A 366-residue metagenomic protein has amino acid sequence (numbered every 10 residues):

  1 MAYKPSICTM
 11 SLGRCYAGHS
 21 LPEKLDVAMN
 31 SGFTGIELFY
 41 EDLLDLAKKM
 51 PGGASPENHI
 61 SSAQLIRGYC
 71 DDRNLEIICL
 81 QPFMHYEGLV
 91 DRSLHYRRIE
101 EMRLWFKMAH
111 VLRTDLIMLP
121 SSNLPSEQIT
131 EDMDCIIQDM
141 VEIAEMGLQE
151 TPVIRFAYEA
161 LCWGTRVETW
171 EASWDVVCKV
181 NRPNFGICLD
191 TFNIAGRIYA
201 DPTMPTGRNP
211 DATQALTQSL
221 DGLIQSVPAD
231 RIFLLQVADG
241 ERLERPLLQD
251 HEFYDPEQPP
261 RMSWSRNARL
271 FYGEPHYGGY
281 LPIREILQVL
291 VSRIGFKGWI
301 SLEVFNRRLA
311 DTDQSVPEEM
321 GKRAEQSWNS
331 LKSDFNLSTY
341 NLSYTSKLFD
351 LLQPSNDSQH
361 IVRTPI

Functional and structural regions predicted by a protein language model:
M1-G32, I99, V167-I366: Histidine-acidic metal/acid-base catalytic patches
S11, P51-P56, H85-Y96, T130 (+2 more regions): The substrate-binding groove and active-site-proximal loops of carbohydrate-active enzymes, especially glycoside
S11-C15, D42-D45, M84-E87, N123-S126 (+3 more regions): Short histidine/acidic/glycine/proline-rich micro-motifs that form metal- and phosphate-coordinating active-site loops
E37, C79-Q81, M118, A157 (+3 more regions): Conserved beta-strand positions in the central sheet of alpha/beta enzyme cores
E37-D71, S121-Q128, R242, P275: Glycine-rich, proline-tolerant flexible connector loops at the mouths of alpha/beta enzymes
G53-R73, I136-G147, S219-V227, L281 (+1 more regions): Catalytic-core regions built around general acid/base machinery
S62, E101, I136-D139, M320 (+1 more regions): Hydrophobic alpha-helical membrane-association signature
D71-D72, E76, Y86-L189, G196 (+1 more regions): Active-site acidic/histidine proton-transfer and metal-coordination neighborhood in alpha/beta enzyme cores
